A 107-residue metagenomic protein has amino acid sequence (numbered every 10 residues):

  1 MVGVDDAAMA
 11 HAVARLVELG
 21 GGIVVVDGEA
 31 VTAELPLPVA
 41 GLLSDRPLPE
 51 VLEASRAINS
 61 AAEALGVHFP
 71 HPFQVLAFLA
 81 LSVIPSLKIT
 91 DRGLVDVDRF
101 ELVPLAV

Functional and structural regions predicted by a protein language model:
M1-V107: Active-site microenvironment of metallo-dependent hydrolases
